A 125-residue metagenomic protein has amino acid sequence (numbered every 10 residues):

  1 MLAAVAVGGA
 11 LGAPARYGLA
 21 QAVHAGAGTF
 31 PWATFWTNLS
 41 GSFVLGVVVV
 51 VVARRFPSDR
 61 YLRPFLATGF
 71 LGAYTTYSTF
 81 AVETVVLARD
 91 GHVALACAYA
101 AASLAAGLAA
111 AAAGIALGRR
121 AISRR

Functional and structural regions predicted by a protein language model:
M1-R125: Membrane-interface helix-loop junctions in multi-pass transporters/channels
